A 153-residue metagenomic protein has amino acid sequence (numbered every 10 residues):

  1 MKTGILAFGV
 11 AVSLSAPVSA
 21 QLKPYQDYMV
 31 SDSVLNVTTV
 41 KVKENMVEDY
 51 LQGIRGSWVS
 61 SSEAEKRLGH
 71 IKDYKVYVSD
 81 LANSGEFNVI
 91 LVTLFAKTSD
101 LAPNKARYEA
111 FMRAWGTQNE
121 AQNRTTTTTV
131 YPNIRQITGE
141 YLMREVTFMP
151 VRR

Functional and structural regions predicted by a protein language model:
M1-V10: Bacterial N-terminal signal peptides that target proteins for export
S15-P17: N-terminal signal peptide c-region/cleavage motif recognized by signal peptidases
L22-Q26, S60, A64-K72, V92-R144: An amphipathic, aromatic/His-enriched active-site/gating alpha helix that lines ligand/cofactor pockets
Y28-V34, L81-G85: Short, flexible turn/loop "capping" segments at secondary-structure junctions
V30-N45: Acidic/histidine-rich, surface-exposed loop or edge segments in extracytoplasmic proteins
T38, Y50, L91, L101: Hydrophobic pocket/interface hotspot
V42-E86: N-terminal, post-signal-peptide region of Sec/Tat-exported proteins
L142-R153: Short, low-complexity, Pro/Ser/Thr/Gly-rich segments in the mature regions of secreted, periplasmic
